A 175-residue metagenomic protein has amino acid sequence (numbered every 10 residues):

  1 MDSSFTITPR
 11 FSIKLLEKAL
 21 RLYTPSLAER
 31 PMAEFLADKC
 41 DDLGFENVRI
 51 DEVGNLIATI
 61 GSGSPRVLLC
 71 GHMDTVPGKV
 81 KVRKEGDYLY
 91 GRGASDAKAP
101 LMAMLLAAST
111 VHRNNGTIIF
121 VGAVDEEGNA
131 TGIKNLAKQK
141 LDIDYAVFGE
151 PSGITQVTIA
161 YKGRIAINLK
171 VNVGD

Functional and structural regions predicted by a protein language model:
M1-L68: N-terminal helical capping/dimerization or prosegment-like subdomains of hydrolases acting on amide or phosphate bonds
P25, H72-D74, D125-E127: Active-site beta-loop-alpha junctions enriched in small/polar residues
M32, K81, P100, G132-I133: Residues at alpha-helix caps and immediate loop-helix transition turns in enzyme cores, especially N- and C-cap
I60-S62, T75, K162: A generic beta-sheet turn/junction motif
G61, K170-G174: Solvent-exposed residues in well-ordered beta-strands and their adjoining turns, especially edge/terminal strands
S64-G122: Active-site metal-coordination/substrate-binding segment of hydrolases, especially metallo-dependent peptidases
T75-V76, G153, D175: Active-site/binding-pocket entry motifs
M102-A166, K170-V171: Acidic/histidine-rich catalytic neighborhood of metal-dependent amide-processing enzymes
